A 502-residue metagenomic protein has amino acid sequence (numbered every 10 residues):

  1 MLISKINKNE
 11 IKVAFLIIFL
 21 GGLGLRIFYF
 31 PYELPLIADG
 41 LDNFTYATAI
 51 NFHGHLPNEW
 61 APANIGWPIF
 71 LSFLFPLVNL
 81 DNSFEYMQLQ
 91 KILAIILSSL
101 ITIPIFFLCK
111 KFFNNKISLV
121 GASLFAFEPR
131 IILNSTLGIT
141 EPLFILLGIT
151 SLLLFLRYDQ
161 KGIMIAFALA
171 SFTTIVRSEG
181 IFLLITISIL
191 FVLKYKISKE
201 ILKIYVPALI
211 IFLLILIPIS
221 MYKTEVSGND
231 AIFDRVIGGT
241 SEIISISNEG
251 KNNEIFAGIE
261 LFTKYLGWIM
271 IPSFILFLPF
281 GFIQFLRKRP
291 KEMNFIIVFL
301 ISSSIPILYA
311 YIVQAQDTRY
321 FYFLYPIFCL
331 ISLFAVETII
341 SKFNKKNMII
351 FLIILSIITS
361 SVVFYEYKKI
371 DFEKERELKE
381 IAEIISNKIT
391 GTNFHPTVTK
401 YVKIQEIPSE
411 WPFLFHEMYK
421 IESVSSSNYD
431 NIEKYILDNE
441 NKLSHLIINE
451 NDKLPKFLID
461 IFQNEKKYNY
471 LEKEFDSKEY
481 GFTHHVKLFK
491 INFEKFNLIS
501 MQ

Functional and structural regions predicted by a protein language model:
L2, L16, I103-I105, K264-M293 (+2 more regions): Hydrophobic, aromatic-rich transmembrane alpha-helices and their immediate juxtamembrane boundary segments
F15-F19, K116, A168, I185 (+4 more regions): Signature aromatic-anchored transmembrane alpha helix within multi-pass, membrane-resident enzymes that catalyze glycan
L25, K203-F280, I307-L308: Membrane-lumen/periplasm interface segments of specific transmembrane helices in polyprenyl phosphate-linked
Y32-Y46, L56-L74, D81-Q88, S227-N229 (+3 more regions): Extracytoplasmic catalytic/substrate-binding loops of multi-pass membrane glycan-assembly enzymes
L36-A38, A63-N64, R130-L143, D317: Short acidic/glycine- and proline-prone juxtamembrane loop motifs at membrane-interface regions of multi-pass membrane
S135, E141, T173-S178, F182 (+3 more regions): Hydrophobic/aromatic-rich transmembrane helices and adjacent perimembrane loops
L355-N428, E440, F493, M501: Membrane-embedded, lumen/periplasm-facing catalytic core of multi-pass transferases that use lipid-linked donors
N441-Q502: Aromatic/acidic, Gly/Pro-rich catalytic loop(s) in extracytoplasmic/lumenal soluble domains of multi-pass membrane
